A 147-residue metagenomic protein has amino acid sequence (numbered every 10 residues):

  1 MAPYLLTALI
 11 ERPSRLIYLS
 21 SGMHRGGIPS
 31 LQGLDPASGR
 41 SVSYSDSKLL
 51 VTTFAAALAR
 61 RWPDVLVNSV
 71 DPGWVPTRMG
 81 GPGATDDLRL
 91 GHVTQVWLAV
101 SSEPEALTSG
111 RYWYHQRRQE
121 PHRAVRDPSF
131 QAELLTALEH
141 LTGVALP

Functional and structural regions predicted by a protein language model:
M1-A2, D46-S47, D86, L90: Glycine-rich NAD(P)-binding loop of the Rossmann-fold in SDR/ketoreductase-type enzymes
A2-T7, V51-T52, Q95: Conserved internal alpha-helix within the Rossmann fold of NAD(P)-dependent oxidoreductases
L6, G83-D86: Short, contiguous acidic/charged loop-to-helix segments that flank catalytic cores in large enzymes
T7, A55-A59, L135, E139: Non-transmembrane alpha-helical segments in soluble domains of secreted/periplasmic/extracellular proteins
I10-E11, A106: A generic alpha-to-beta junction signature in SAM-dependent methyltransferases
R12-D64, D71-A84: Catalytic loop of short-chain dehydrogenase/reductase
S30, G143-P147: Actinobacteria-biased recognition of intrinsically disordered, low-complexity terminal regions
S69, T85-T136, H140: C-terminal helical subdomain
